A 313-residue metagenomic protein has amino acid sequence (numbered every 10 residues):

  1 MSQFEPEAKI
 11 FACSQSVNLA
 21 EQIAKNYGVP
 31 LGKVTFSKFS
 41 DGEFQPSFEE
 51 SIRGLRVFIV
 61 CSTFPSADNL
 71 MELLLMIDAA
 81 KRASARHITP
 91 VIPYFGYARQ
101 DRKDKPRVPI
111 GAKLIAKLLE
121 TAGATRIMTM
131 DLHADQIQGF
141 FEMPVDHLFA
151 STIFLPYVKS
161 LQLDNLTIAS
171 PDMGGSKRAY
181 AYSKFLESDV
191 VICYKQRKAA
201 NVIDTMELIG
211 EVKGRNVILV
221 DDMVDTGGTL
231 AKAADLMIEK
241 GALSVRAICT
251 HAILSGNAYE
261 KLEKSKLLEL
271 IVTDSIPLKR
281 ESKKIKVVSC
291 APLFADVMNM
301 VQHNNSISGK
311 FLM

Functional and structural regions predicted by a protein language model:
M1-M313: PRPP-associated nucleotide enzymes
